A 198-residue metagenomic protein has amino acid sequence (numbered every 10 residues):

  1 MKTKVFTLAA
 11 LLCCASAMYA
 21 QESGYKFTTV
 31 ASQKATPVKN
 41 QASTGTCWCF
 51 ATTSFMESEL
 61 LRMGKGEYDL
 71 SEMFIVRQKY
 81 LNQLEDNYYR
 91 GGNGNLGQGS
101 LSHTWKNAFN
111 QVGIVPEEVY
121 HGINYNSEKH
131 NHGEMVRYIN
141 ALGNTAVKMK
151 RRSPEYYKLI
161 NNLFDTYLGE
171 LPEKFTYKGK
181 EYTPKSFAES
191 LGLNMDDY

Functional and structural regions predicted by a protein language model:
M1-E22: Bacterial Sec-dependent N-terminal signal peptides
E22-Y198: Catalytic-core signature of thiol
